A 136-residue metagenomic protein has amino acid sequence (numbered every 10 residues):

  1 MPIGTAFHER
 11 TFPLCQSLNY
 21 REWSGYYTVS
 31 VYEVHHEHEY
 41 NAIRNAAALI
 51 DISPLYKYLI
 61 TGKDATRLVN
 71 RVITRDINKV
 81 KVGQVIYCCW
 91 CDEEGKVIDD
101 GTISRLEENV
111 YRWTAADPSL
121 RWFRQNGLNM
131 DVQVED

Functional and structural regions predicted by a protein language model:
M1-C91, K96: Acidic, proline/glycine-enriched N-terminal capping motif
D99-D136: Acidic, low-complexity central loop/insert segments
